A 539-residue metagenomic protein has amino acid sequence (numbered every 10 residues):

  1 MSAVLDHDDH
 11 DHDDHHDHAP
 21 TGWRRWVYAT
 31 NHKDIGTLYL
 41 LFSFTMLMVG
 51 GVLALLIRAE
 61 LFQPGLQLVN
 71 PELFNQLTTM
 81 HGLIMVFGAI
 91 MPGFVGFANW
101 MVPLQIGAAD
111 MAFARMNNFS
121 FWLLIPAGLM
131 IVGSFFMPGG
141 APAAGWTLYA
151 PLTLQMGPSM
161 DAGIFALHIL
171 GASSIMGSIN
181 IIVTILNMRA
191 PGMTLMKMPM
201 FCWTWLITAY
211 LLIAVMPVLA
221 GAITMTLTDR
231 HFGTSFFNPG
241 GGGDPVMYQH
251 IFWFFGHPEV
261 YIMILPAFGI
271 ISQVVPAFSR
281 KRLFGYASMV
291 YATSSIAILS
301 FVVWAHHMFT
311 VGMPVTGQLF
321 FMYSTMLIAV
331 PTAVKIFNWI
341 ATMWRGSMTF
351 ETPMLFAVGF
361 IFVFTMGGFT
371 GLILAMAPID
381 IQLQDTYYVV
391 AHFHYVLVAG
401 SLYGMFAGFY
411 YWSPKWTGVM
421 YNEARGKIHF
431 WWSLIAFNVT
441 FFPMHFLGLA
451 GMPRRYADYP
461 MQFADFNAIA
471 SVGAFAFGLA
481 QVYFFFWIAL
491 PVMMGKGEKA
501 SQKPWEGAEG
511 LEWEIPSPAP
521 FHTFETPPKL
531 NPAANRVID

Functional and structural regions predicted by a protein language model:
S2-D539: Membrane-embedded and interfacial regions of multi-pass energy-transducing membrane proteins
